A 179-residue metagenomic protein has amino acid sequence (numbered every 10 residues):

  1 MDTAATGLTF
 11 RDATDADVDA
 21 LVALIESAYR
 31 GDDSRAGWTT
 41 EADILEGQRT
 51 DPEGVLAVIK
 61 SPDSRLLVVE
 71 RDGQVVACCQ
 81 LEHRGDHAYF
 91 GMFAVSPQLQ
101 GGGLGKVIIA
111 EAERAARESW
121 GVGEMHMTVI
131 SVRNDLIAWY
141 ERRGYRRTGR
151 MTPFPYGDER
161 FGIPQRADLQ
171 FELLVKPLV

Functional and structural regions predicted by a protein language model:
M1-D19, E172-V179: Conserved N-terminal entry element of GNAT/NAT acetyltransferase domains
L21, I25: Hydrophobic pocket/interface hotspot
E26-V55: Conserved GNAT-fold acetyl-CoA-binding loop/helix
T50-L67, A167-Q170: A short helix-loop-beta-strand connector motif used in the catalytic cores of GNAT acetyltransferases and, in some
V58, G123-A138, R142-V179: C-terminal "cap" of GNAT-fold acetyltransferases
V68, Q74-E82, Y89-A94: Conserved beta-strand in the GNAT
F93-G101, V129-S131: A short, internal acetyl-CoA/4′-phosphopantetheine-binding micro-motif in the GNAT/acyltransferase core
V107-E124: Conserved acyl-CoA
